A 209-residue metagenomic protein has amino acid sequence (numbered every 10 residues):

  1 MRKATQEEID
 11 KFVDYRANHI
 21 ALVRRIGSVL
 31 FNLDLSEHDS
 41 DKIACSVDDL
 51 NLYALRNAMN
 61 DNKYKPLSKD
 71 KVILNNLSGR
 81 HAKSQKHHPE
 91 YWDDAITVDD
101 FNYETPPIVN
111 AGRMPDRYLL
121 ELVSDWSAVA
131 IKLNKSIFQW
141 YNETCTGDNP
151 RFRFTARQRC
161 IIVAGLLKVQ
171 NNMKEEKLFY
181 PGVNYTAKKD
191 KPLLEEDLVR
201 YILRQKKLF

Functional and structural regions predicted by a protein language model:
M1-F209: Metal-dependent phosphohydrolase cores
